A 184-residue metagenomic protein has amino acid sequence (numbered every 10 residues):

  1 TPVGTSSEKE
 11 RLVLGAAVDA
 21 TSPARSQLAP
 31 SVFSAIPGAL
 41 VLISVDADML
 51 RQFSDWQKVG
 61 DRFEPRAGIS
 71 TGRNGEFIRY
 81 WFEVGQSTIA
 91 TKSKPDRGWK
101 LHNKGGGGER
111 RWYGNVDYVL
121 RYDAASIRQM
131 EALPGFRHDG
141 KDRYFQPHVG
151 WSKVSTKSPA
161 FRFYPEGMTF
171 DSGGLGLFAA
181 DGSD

Functional and structural regions predicted by a protein language model:
T1-A132, R137-H148: Polynucleotide-recognition surfaces of large bacterial nucleic-acid defense/processing enzymes
T1-T5, T169, A180: C-terminal, active-site-flanking charged/polar segments
E109, I127, V154-S158, G182-S183: Short, charged/polar surface micro-motifs in flexible loops or helix N-caps
D142-R143, M168-F170: Intrinsically disordered, low-complexity regulatory regions enriched in Ser/Pro/Gly/Thr and acidic residues
F145-P147, W151-S155, G173: Conserved active-site neighborhood of enzyme catalytic/cofactor-binding cores
S152-T169: Short, ligand-facing micro-motifs at secondary-structure edges
G173-D184: Proline-centric
